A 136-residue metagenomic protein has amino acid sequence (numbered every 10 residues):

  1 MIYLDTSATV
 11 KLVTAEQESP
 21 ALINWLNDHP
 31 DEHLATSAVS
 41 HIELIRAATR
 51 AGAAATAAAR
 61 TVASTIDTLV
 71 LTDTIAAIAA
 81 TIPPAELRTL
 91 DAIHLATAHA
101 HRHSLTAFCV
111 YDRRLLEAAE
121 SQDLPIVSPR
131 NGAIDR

Functional and structural regions predicted by a protein language model:
M1, S37, H41, L69 (+1 more regions): Acidic, PIN/NYN-like endoribonuclease modules and their adjacent C-terminal/linker elements
M1-T36, A48-R60, R130-R136: Short, well-structured N-terminal submotif of metal-dependent ribonuclease cores
D5, D91, D112: Acidic active-site catalytic centers that drive phospho-/nucleotidyl reactions and related ester hydrolyses
L44: His/Asp/Glu-enriched, well-ordered alpha-helical/loop segment that forms or immediately abuts the divalent-metal
S64-T97: Acidic catalytic patch
